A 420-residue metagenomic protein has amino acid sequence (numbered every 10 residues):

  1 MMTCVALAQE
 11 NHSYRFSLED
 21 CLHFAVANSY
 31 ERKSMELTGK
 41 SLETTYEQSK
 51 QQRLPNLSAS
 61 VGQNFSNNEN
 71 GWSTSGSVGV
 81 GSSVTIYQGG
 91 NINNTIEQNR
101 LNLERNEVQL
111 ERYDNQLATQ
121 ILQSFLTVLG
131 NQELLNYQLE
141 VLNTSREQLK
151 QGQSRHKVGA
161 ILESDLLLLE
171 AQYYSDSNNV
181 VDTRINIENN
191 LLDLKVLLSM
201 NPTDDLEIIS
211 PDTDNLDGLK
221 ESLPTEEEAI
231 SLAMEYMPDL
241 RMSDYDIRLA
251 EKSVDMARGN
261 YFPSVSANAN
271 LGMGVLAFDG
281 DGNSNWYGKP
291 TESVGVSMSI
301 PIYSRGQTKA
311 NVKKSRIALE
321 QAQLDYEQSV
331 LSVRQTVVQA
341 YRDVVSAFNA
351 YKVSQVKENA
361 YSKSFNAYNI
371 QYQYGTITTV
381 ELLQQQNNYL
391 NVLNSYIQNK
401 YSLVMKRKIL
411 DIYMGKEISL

Functional and structural regions predicted by a protein language model:
L7-S58, P202, I208-R248, I418: Bacterial Sec-pathway N-terminal export signals of envelope proteins
A8-N11, E19, P202, S395-L420: Acidic, low-complexity, intrinsically disordered peripheral segments
Q9-Y14, S60-Q88, T95-E97, P211-S222 (+4 more regions): Small/polar, glycine/serine/threonine/aspartate-rich low-complexity segments that form flexible
L22, S34-S49, Y113, L117-Y137 (+5 more regions): Amphipathic alpha-helical coiled-coil segments
H23-K33, K40-P55, V80-Q98, V108-N115 (+7 more regions): A glycine-/polar-enriched beta->alpha junction
M35, L57-V61, N99, S243 (+1 more regions): Membrane-embedded beta-strand positions of outer-membrane beta-barrel proteins
Q116-L232, D343, A347, Y389: Periplasmic alpha-helical coiled-coil/stalk elements that build and connect Gram-negative outer-membrane
